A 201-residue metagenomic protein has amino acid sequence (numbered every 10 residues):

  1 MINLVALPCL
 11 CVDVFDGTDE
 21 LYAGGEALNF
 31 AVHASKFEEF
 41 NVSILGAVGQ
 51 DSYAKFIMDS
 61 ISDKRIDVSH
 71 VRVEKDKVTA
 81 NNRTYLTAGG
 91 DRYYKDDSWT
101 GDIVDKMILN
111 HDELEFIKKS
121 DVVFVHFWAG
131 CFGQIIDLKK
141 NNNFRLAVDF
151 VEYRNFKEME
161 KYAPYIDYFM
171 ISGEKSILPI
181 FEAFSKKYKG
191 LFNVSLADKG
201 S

Functional and structural regions predicted by a protein language model:
M1-V5: Extreme N-terminal starter segment of soluble prokaryotic enzymes
P8-L10, E174: Active-site metal-binding loops of divalent metal-dependent hydrolases
V12-L21, F40-V122: Conserved N-terminal subdomain of the carbohydrate kinase-like
A27-K36: Histidine-anchored nucleotide/phosphate-binding helix
Q50, F127-C131, F150-N155, E174-I177: Short beta->alpha connector loops
I117, E160-D167: A conserved, positively charged/aromatic
K139-D149: Short beta-strand/loop segments at the ligand-binding rim of alpha/beta enzyme cores
Y168-K175, I180-S201: Conserved phosphate-donor
